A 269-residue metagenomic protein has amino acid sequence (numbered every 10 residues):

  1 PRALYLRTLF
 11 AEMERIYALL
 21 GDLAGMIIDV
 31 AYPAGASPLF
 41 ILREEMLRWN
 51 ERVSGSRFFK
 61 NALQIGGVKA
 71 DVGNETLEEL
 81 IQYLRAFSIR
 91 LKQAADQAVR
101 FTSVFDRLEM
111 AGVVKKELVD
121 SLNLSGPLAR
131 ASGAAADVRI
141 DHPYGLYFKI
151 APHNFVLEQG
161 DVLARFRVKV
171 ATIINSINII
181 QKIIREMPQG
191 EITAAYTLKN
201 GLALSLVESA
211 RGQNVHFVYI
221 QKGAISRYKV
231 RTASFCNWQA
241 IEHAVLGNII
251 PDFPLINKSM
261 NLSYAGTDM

Functional and structural regions predicted by a protein language model:
P1-M269: Active-site bordering "gate/hinge" segments that shape substrate access to catalytic or cofactor-binding pockets
